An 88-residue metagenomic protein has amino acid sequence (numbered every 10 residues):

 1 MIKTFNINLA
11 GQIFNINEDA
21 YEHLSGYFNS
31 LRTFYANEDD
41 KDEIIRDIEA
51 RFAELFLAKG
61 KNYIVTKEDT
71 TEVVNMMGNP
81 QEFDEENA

Functional and structural regions predicted by a protein language model:
M1-A88: Soluble N-terminal domains of membrane-associated systems
